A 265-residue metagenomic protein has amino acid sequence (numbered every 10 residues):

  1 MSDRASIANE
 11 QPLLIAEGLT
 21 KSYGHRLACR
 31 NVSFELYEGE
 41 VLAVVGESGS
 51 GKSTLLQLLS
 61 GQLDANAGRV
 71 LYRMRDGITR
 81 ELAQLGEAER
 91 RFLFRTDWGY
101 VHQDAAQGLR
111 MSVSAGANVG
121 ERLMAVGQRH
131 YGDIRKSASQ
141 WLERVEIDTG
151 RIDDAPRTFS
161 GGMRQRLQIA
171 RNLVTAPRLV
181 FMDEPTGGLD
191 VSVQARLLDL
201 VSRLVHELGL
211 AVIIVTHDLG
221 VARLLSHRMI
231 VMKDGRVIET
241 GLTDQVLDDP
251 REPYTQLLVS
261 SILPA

Functional and structural regions predicted by a protein language model:
V45-E47: The feature captures the beta-strand-to-loop junction immediately N-terminal to the Walker
S60: Helix-to-loop junction immediately C-terminal to a conserved catalytic motif
R69-F92: ABC ATPase NBD Q-loop/coupling interface
A155-F159, M163: Conserved ABC ATPase signature
T240-G241: ABC ATPase "signature
